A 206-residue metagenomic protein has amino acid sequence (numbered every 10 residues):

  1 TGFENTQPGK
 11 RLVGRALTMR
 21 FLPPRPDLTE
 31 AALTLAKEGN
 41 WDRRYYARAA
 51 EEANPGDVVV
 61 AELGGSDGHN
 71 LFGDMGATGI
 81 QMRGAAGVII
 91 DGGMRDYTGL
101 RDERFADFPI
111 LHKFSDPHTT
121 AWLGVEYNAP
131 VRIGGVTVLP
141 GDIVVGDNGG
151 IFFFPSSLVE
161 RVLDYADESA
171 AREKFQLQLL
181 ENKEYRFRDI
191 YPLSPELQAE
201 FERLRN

Functional and structural regions predicted by a protein language model:
T1, F21, V60-E62, N70 (+3 more regions): General beta-strand structural signal in soluble alpha/beta enzymes
T1-G39: N-terminal low-complexity or amphipathic/hydrophobic leaders
F3-E4, R43-A47, P130-R132: Short alpha-helix capping/helix-loop boundary micro-motifs
R48-G92: Extracellular/luminal Protease-associated
I90-D91, D96-G146: A contiguous pocket-lining binding segment that forms or flanks enzyme active sites
I143-N182: A hydrophobic, small-residue-rich beta->alpha segment in the mid-to-C-terminal subdomain of diverse proteins
K183-N206: Acidic/histidine-enriched, glycine/proline-rich intrinsically disordered or flexible terminal extensions
